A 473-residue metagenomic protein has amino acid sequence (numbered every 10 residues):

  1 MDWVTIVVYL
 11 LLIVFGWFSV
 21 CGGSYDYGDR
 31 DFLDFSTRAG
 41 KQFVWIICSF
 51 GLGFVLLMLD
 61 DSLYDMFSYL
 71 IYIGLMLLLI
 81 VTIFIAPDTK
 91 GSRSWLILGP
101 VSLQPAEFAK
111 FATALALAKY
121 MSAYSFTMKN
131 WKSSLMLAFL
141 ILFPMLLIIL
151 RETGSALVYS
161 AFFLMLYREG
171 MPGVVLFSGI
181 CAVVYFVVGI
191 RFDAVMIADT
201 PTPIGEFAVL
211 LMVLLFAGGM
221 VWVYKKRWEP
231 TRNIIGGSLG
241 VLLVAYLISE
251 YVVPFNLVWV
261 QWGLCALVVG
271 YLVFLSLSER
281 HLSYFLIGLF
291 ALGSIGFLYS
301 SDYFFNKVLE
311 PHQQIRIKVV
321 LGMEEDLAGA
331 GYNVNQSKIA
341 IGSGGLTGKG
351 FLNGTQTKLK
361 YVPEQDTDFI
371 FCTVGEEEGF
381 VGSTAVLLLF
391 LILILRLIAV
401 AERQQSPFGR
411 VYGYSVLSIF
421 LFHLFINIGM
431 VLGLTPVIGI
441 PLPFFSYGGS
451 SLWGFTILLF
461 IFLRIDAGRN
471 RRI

Functional and structural regions predicted by a protein language model:
V8-L10, V14-G22, D26, F32-A328 (+3 more regions): Hydrophobic alpha-helical transmembrane segments of multi-pass inner membrane proteins, especially in bacterial systems
F139, A330-V334, T347, P363 (+3 more regions): Alpha-helical membrane-protein architecture signal
E152-V158, G348-G354, Q365-T367, I438 (+2 more regions): Transmembrane helix boundary and interhelical junction motifs in multipass membrane proteins
F216-G219, G433-N470: Transmembrane alpha-helices of multi-pass inner-membrane enzymes
I341, G345-E378: Long extracytoplasmic/lumenal interhelical loops at the membrane interface of multi-pass membrane proteins
